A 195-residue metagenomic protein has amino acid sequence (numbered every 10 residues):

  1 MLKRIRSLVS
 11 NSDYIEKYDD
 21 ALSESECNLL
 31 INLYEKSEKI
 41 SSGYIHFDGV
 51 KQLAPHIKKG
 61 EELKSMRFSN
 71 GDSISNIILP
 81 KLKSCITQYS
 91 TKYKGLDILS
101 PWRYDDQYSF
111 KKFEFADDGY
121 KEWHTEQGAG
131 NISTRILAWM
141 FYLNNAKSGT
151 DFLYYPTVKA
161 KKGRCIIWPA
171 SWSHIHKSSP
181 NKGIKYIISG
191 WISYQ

Functional and structural regions predicted by a protein language model:
M1-C165, S171-Q195: Fe(II)/2-oxoglutarate oxygenase catalytic core
